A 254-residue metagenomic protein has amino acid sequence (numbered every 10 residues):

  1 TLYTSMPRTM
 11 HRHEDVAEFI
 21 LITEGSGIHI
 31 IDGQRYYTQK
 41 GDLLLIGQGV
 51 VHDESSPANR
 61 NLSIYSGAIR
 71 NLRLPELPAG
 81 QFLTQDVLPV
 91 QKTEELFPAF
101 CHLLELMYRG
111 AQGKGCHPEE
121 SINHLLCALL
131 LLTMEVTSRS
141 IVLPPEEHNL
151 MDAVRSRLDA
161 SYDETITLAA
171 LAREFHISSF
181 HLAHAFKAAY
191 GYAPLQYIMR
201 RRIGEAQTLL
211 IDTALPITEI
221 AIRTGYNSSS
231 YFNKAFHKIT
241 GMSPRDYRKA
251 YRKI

Functional and structural regions predicted by a protein language model:
T1-L43, V50, S56-A58, T84-V90 (+2 more regions): Generic protein-terminus/edge-of-domain signal
T1-M6, L43-C116, L130-S138: A hydrophobic/aromatic-rich effector-binding and dimerization subdomain of bacterial HTH-type transcriptional regulators
T23, C101-G115, R155, D159-Y162 (+1 more regions): Regular secondary-structure segments
T23, G33, F175-H176, Y226 (+2 more regions): A generic "structured core" feature
G41, H181-F186, Y231-F232, F236: Short hydrophobic/aromatic patch on the recognition helix
Q85-F97, A111-E164, L168-F175, A188-R200: Short, Lys/Arg-enriched, Trp-marked, Pro/Gly-tolerant hinge/linker segments that flank
S156, A160, T165, A169 (+3 more regions): Terminal helix-turn-helix DNA-binding modules in bacterial transcription factors
